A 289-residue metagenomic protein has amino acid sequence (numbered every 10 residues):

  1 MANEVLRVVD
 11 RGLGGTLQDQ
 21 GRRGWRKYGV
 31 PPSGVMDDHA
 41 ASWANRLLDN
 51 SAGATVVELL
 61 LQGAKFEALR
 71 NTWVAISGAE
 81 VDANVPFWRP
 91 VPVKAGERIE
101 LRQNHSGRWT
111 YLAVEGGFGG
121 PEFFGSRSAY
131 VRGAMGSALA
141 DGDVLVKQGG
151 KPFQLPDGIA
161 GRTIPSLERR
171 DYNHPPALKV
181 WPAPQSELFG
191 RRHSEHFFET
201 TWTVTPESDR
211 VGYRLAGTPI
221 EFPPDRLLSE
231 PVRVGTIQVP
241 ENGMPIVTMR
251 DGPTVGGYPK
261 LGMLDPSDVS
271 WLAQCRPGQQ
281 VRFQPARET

Functional and structural regions predicted by a protein language model:
M1-T289: Conserved "landmark" site that anchors the functional core of diverse proteins
